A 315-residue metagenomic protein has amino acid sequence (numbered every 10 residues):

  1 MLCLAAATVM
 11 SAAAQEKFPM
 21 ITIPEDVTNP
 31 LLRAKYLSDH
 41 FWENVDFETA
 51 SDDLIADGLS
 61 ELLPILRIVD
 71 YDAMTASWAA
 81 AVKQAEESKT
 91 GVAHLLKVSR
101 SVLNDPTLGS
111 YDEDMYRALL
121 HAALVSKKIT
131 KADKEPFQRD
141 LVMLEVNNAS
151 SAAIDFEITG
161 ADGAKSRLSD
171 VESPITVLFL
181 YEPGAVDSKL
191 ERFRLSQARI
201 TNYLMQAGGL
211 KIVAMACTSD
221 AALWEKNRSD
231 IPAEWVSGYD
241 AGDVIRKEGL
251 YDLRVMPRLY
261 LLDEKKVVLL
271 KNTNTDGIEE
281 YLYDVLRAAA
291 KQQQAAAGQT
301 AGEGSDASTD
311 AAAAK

Functional and structural regions predicted by a protein language model:
M1-K17: Bacterial Sec-dependent N-terminal signal peptides
Q15-A161, L190: Oxidative protein folding and maturation machinery
R67-I68, V102-L103, G184-D187, S219 (+1 more regions): Short acidic, S/G/P-rich loop/turn micro-motifs used as interaction or catalytic elements
A161-D162, E264: Short, ordered coil/turn segments that flank beta-strands lining enzyme active or ligand-binding pockets
S166-S196, K211-V213: Short active-site neighborhood of thiol/selenol oxidoreductases, capturing the structured segment around
K189-S229, D243-K247: Structural microenvironment flanking redox-active thiols in thiol-disulfide oxidoreductases
D243-Y283: Thiol/disulfide oxidoreductase modules built on the thioredoxin-like
Q299-K315: Long, low-complexity, intrinsically disordered segments
